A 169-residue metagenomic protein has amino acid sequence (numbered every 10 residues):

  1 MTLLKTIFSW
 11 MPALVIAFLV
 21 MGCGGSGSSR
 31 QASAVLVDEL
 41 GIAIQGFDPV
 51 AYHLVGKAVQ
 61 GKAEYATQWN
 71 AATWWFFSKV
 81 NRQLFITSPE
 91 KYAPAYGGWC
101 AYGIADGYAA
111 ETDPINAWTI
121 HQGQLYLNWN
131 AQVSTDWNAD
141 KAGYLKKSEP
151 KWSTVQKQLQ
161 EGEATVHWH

Functional and structural regions predicted by a protein language model:
T2-M11: Bacterial N-terminal signal peptides that target proteins for export
P12-I16: Hydrophobic helical h-region of N-terminal Sec-dependent signal peptides in bacterial secretory/periplasmic proteins
V20-G22: C-terminal motif of bacterial Sec signal peptides marking the signal peptidase cleavage site
G24-H169: Charged, low-complexity intrinsically disordered segments
